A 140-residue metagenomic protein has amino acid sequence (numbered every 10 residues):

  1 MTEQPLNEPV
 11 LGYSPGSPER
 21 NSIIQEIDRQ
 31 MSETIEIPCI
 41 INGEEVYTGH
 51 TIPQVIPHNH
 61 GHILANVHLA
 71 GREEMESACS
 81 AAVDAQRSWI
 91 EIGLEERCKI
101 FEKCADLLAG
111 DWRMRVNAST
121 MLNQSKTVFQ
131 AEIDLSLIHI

Functional and structural regions predicted by a protein language model:
M1-L64: Hydrophobic face of amphipathic alpha-helices that form TPR/SEL1-like repeat modules and related alpha-solenoid
G49, V55, G61-I138: Glycine-rich loop-to-alpha-helix module at the N-terminal edge of alpha/beta enzyme cores
